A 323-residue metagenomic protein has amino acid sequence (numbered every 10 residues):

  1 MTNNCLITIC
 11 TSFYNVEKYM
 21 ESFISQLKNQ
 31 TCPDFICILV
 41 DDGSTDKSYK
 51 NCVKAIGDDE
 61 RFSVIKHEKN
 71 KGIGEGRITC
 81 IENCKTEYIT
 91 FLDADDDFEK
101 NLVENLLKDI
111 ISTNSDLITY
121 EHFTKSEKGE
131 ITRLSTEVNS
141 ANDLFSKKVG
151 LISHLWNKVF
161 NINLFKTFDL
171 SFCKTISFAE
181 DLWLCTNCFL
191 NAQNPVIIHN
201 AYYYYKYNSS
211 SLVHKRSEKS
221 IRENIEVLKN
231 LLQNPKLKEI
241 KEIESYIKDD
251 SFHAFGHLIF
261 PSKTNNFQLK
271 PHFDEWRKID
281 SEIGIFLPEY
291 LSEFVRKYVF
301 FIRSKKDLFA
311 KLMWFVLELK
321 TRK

Functional and structural regions predicted by a protein language model:
N4-I7, K28-L39, K47, E60-S63: Short loop->beta transition adjacent to catalytic acidic/histidine clusters or analogous donor-positioning motifs
N15-N29: Short, well-formed alpha-helical segments that are part of the catalytic scaffolds of diverse glycosyltransferases
D41-K50, K69: A conserved acidic beta->alpha catalytic loop
H67-C84: Glycine-rich, basic loop-to-helix element that forms the pyrophosphate-binding segment of sugar-nucleotide handling
I73, A94-P195, Y203-K219: Donor-binding/catalytic cores of nucleotide-activated saccharide and glycerol-phosphate transferases/polymerases
I89: Short aromatic/hydrophobic "clamp" motif used to bind/position activated sugar donors
A201-N208, H214-K241, H253-H257, P261-E282: Catalytic core of nucleotide-sugar-dependent glycosyltransferases
T264-K323: Membrane-interface aromatic/basic loop that binds lipid-linked glycans or pyrophosphate carriers, typified by
